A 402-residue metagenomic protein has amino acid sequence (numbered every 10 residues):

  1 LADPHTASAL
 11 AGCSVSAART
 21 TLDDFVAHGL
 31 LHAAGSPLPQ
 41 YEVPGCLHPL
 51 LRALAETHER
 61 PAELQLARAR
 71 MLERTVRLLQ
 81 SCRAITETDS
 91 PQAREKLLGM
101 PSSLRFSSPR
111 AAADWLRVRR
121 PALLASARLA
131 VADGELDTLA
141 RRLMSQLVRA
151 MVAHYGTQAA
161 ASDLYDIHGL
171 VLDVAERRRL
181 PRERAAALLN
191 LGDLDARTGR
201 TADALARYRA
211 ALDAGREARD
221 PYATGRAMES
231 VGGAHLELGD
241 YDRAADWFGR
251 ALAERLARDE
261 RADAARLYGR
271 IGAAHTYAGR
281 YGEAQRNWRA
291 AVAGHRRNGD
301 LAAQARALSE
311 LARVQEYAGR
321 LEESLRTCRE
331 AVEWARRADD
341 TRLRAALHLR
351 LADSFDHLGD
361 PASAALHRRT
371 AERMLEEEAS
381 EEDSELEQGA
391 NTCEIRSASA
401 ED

Functional and structural regions predicted by a protein language model:
L1-R74, A140, M144: C-terminal boundary/linker of central alpha/beta nucleotide-binding cores
E42, R142, E183-A186, R226 (+8 more regions): Residue register of alpha-helical TPR repeats
A67, W115, R119, L136-A140 (+11 more regions): Residues that mark the junctions of alpha-helical repeat units in TPR/alpha-solenoid scaffolds
R68, Q92, K96-L172: Short, well-ordered secondary-structure microsegments that present a prominent hydrophobic/aromatic side chain
G134, V174-L180, A214-D220, L256-E260 (+6 more regions): Short coil/turn linkers that connect adjacent helices within long alpha-helical scaffolds, especially alpha-solenoid
Q146, E183, N190, A223 (+9 more regions): "A position-specific structural signal for the A-helix of alpha-solenoid helical repeats
